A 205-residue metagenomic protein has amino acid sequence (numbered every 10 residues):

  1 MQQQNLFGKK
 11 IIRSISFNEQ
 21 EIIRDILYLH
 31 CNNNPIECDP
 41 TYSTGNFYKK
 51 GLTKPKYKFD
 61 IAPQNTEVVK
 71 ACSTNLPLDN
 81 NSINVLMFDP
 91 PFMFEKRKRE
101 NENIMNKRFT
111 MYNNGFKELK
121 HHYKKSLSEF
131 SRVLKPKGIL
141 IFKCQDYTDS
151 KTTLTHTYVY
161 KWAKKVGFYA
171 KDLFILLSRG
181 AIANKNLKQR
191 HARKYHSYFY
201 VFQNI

Functional and structural regions predicted by a protein language model:
M1-I205: Class I S-adenosyl-L-methionine-dependent methyltransferase catalytic core
